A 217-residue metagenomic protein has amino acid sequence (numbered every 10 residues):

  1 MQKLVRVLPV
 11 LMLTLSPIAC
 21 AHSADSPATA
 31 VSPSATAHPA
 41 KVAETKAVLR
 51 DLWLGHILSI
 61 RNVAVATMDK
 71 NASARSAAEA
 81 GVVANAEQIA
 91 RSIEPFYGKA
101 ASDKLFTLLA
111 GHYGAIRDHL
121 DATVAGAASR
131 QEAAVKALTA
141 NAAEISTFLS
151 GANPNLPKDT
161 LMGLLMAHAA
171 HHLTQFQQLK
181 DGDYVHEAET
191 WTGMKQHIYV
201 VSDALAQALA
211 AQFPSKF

Functional and structural regions predicted by a protein language model:
M1-L8: Bacterial N-terminal signal peptides that target proteins for export
L8-P17: Bacterial N-terminal signal peptides
A30-A80: Immediate post-signal-peptide N-terminus of mature secreted/exported proteins
G55, K104-V124, N155-D183: Long, amphipathic, charge-rich alpha-helical segments that form helical bundles/coiled-coils
I60-S150, M194-H197, A208: Alpha-helical segments in soluble extracytoplasmic regions
T123, E144, L156, T190 (+1 more regions): Intrinsically disordered, low-complexity polar regions and short flexible loop motifs
H186, T190-F217: A cross-kingdom marker for long, charged
